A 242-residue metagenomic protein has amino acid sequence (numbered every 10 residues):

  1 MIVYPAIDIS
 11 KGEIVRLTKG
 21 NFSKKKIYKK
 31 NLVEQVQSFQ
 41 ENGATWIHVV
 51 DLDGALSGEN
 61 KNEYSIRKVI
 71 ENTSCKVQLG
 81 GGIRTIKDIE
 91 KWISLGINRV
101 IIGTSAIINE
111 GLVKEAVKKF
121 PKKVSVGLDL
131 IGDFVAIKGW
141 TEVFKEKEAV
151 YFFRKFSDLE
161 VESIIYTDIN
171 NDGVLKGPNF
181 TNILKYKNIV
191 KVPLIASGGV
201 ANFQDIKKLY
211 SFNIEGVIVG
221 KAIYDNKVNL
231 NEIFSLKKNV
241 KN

Functional and structural regions predicted by a protein language model:
V3, G54-I70, R84-E90, T104-S125 (+3 more regions): Active-site-adjacent beta->alpha loops and helix N-cap segments on the catalytic face of soluble alpha/beta enzymes
V3-I9, I47-V49, V77-G81, V100-I102 (+4 more regions): Hydrophobic faces of well-ordered beta-strands that scaffold small-molecule active sites in alpha/beta enzyme cores
K11-G12, K19-S23, I97-D172: Conserved anion-binding
I14-N60: N-terminal beta-alpha supersecondary unit
T18, G132-F144, V174-K176, K185 (+4 more regions): Active-site-adjacent loop and "lid" segments of alpha/beta metabolic enzymes
Y28-Q40, T85-E90, F144-K155, I206: Short, acidic/polar
Q40-G43, I93-S94, S157, Y210: Non-catalytic positions within long, well-ordered alpha-helices that form the structural scaffold/packing of enzyme
T73, V77-R99, T181-G216: Catalytic cores of alpha/beta
